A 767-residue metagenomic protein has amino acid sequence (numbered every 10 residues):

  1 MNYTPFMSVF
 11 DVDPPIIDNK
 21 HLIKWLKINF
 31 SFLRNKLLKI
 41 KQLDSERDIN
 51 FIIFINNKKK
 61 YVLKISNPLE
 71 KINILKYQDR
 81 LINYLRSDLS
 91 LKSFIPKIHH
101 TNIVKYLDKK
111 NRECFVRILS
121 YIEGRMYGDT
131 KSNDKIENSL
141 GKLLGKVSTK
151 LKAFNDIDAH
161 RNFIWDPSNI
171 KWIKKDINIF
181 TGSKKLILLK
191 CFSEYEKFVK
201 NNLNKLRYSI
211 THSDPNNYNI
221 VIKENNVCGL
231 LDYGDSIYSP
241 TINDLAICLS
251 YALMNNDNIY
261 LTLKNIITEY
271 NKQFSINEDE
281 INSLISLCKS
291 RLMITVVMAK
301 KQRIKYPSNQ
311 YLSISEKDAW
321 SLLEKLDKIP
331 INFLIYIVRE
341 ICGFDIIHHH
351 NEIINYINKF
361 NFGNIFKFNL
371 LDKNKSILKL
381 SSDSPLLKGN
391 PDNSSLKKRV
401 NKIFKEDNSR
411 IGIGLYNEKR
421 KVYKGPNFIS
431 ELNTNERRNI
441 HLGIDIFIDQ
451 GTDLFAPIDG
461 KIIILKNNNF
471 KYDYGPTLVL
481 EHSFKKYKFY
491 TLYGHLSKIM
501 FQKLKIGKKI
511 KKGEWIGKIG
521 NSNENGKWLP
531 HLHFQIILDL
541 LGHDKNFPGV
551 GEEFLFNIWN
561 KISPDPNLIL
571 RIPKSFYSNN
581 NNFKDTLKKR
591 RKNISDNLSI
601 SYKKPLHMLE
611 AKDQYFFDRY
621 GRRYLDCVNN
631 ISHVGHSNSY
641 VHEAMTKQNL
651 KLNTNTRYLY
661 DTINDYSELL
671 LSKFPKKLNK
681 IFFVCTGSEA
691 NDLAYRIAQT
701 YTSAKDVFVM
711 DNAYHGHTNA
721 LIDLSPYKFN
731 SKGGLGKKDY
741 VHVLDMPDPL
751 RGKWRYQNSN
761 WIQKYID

Functional and structural regions predicted by a protein language model:
F10, T295-H348: ATP/Mg2+ or Mg2+-diphosphate-binding catalytic cores that bind nucleotide phosphates or diphosphates via glycine-rich
I65-R112, D134-N138: A conserved alpha-helical element in kinase catalytic cores
D129-K184, Y208, K705-D723, Y727-L735 (+1 more regions): A cross-family kinase active-site recognition segment
I242-S275, R291-P307: Active-site activation/catalytic loop segments of kinase-like enzymes and analogous catalytic loops in related
H350, K359-S382, L386, K508-E514 (+2 more regions): Acidic, glycine-rich catalytic/binding loops that coordinate metals and/or anionic ligands
A456-M500: Zn2+-dependent peptidoglycan hydrolase active-site motif and core
R623-A704: Glycine-rich loop-to-alpha-helix module at the N-terminal edge of alpha/beta enzyme cores
E668-I766: PLP-dependent aspartate aminotransferase-fold enzymes
